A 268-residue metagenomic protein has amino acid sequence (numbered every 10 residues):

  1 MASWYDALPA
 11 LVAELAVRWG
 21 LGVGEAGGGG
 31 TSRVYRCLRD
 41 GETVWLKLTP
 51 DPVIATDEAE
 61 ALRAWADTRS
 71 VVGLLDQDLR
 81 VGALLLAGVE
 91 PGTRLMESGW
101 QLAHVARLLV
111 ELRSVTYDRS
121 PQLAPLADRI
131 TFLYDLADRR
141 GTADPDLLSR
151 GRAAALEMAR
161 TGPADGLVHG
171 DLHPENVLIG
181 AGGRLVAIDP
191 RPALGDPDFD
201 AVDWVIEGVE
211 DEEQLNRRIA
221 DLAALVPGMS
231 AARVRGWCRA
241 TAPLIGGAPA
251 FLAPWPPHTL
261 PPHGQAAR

Functional and structural regions predicted by a protein language model:
W4-R39: ATP-binding glycine-rich phosphate-binding loop
W4-V12, Y117-G170, G180-A181, A223: An alpha-helical support segment within catalytic cores of ATP-dependent transferases
P9, E42-L85, V89-L112: A conserved alpha-helical element in kinase catalytic cores
G24-L38, L74, A155-F199: Active-site acidic catalytic loop and adjacent metal/ATP-binding pocket of ATP-dependent phosphoryl transfer enzymes
R39-E42, L79-V81, A181-G183, R239: Short strand-connecting beta-turns/loops that link adjacent beta-strands
D51, T68, R80-G99, S114-D118 (+2 more regions): A glycine-centered beta->alpha junction motif in the catalytic cores of kinase/phosphotransferase enzymes
I179-A224, A231: Active-site Asp-x-Gly
A220-L225, R233, P243-R268: Helical subdomain adjoining the active site within ATP-dependent kinase catalytic cores
